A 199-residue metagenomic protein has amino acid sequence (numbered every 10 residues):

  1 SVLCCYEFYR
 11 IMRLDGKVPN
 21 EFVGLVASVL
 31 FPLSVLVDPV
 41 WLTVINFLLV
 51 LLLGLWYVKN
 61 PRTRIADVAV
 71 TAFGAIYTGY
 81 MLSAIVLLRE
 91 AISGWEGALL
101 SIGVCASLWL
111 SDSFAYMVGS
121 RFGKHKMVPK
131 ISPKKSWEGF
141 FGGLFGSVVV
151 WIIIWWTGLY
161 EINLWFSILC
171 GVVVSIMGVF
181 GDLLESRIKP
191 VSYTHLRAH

Functional and structural regions predicted by a protein language model:
S1-S136, F140-V172: Membrane-embedded alpha-helical bundles of polytopic integral membrane proteins
F180-Y193: Transmembrane alpha-helical segments of integral membrane proteins
T194-H199: Conserved small/polar residues in nucleotide/adenosyl-binding loops
